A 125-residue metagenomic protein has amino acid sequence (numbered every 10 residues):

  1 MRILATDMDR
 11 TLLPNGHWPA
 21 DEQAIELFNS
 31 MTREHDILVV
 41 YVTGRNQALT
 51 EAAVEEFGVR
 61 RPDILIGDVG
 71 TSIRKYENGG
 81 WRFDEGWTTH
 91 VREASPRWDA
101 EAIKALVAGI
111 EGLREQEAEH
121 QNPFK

Functional and structural regions predicted by a protein language model:
M1-W18: Asp-based phosphoryl-transfer active-site loop
R2-A5, A24, V39: Membrane-targeting and insertion segments and their boundary/processing signals
H17-N29: Conserved N-terminal helical subregion
E26-A118: Active-site phosphate-binding/coordination module
Q121-K125: Extracytoplasmic ligand-binding site segments that recognize negatively charged/polar headgroups
